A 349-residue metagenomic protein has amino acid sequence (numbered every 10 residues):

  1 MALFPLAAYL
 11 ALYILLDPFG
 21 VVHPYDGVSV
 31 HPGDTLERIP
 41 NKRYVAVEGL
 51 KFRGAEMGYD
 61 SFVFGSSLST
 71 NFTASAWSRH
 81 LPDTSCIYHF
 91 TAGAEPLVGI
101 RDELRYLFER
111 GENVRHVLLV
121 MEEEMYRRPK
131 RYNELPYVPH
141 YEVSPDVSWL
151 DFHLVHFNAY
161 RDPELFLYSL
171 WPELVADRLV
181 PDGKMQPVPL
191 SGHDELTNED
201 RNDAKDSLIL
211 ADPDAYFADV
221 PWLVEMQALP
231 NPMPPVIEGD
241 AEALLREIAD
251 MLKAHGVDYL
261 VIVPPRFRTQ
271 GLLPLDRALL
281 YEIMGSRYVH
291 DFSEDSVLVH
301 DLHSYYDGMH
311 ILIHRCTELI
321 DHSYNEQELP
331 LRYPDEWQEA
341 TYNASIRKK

Functional and structural regions predicted by a protein language model:
M1-G58, E336-K349: N-terminal secretory targeting modules
V28-R38, G58-Y59, V63, S85-A94 (+1 more regions): Acidic/glycine-enriched edge-of-secondary-structure segments
M57-H153: Membrane-embedded segments
S75-R79, L107, E242-K253: Histidine-anchored nucleotide/phosphate-binding helix
E95-V98, P235-A241, F267-L273: Acidic-and-aromatic substrate-binding clefts and catalytic sites of carbohydrate-active enzymes
M121, E134-E247, M251, E339-K349: Secreted/periplasmic serine-hydrolase-like ester/acetyl group-modifying domain
K184-P187, R246-L272: Active-site segments of SGNH/GDSL-like serine hydrolases that catalyze O-acetyl group transfer/hydrolysis on lipids
G271-K349: C-terminal regions of proteins
